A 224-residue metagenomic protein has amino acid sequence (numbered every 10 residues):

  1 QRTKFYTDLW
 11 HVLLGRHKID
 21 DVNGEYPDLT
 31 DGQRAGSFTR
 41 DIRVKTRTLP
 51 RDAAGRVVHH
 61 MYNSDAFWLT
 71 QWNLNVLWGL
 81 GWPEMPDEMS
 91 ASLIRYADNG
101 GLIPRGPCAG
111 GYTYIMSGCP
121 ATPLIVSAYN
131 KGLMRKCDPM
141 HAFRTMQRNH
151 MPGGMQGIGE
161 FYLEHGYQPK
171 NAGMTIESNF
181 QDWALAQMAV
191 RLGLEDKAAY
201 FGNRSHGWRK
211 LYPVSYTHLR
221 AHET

Functional and structural regions predicted by a protein language model:
Q1-M61, R95, K136: Acidic/polar, glycine-enriched structural segments that form the non-catalytic walls/loops of the carbohydrate-binding
L14-D20, D98-P104, R209-Y216: Secretory-pathway/luminal and periplasmic proteins that interact with or process carbohydrate-rich
N63-A189, G202: Aromatic-rich carbohydrate-recognition surfaces in CAZymes
D182-P213: Extracytoplasmic, non-cytosolic globular domains
T217-T224: Conserved small/polar residues in nucleotide/adenosyl-binding loops
